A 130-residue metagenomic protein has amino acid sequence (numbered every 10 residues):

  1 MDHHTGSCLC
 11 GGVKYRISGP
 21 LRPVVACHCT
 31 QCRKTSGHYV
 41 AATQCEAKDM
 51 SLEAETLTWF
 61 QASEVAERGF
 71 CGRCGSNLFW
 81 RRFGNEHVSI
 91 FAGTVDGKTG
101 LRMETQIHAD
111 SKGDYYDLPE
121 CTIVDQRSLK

Functional and structural regions predicted by a protein language model:
M1-K130: A short Gly-Trp-Pro
